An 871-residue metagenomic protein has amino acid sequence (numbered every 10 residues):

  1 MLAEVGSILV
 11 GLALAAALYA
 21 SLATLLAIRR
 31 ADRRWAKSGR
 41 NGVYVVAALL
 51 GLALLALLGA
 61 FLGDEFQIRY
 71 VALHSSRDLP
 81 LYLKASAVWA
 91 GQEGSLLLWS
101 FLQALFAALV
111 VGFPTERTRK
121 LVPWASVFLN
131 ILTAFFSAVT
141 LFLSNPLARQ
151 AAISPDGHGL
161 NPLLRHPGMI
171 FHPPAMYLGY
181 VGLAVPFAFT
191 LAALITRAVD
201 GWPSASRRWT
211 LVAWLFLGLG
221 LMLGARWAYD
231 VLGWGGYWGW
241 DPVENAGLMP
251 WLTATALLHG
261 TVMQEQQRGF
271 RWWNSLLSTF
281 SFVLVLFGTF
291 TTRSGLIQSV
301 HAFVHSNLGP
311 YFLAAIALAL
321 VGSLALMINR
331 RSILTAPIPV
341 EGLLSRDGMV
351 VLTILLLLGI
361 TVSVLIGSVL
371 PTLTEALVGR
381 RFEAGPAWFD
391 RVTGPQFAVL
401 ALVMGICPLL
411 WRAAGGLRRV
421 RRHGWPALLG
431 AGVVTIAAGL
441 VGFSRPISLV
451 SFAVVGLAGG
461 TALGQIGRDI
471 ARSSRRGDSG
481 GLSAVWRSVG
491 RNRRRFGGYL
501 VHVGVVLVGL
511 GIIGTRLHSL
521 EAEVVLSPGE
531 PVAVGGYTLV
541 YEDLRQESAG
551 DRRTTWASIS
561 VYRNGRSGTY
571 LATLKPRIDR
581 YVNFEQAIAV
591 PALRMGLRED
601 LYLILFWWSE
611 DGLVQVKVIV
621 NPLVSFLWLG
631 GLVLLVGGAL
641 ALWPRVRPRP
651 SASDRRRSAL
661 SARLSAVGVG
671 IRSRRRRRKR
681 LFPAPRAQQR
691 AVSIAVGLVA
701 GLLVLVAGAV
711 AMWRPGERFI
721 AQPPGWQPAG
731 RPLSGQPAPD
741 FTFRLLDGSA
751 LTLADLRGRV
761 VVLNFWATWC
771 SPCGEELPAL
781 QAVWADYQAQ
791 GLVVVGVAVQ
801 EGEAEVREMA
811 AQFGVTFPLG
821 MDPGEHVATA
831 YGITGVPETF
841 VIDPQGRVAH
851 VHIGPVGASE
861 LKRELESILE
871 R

Functional and structural regions predicted by a protein language model:
M1-Q689: Solvent-exposed, non-transmembrane regions of integral membrane proteins
R563, L746, P844: Short, ordered coil/turn segments that flank beta-strands lining enzyme active or ligand-binding pockets
V616, G774-F813, P823-A830, R863: Structural microenvironment flanking redox-active thiols in thiol-disulfide oxidoreductases
R675-P737, K862: N-terminal targeting signals for export/organelle localization
L753-G774: Short active-site neighborhood of thiol/selenol oxidoreductases, capturing the structured segment around
V762-N764, G796, V841: Hydrophobic beta-strand core positions in alpha/beta domains
E808-T816, M821-L869: Thiol/disulfide oxidoreductase modules built on the thioredoxin-like
